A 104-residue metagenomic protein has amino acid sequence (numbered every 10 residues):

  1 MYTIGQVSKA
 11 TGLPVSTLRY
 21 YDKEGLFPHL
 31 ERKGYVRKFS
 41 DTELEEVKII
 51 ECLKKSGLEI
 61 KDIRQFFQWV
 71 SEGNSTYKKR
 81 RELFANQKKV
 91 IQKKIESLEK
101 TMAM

Functional and structural regions predicted by a protein language model:
M1-D62: Basic helix-turn-helix/winged-helix DNA-binding cores and closely related short helical interaction motifs
Q6, S16, L58-E59, S71-G73 (+1 more regions): Hydrophobic transmembrane alpha-helix bundles
R32, T76-M104: Short, charged amphipathic alpha-helical surface segments
K55-Q87: Amphipathic alpha-helical dimerization/coiled-coil segments that flank or bridge DNA-binding/regulatory modules
